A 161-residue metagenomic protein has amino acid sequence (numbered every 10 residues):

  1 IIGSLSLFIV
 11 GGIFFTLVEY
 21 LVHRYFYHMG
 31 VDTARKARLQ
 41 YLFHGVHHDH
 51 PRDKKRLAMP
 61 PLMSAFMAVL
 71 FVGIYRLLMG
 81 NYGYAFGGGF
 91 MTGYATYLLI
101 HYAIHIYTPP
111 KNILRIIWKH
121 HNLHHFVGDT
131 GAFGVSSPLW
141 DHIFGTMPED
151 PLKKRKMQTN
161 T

Functional and structural regions predicted by a protein language model:
I1-L7, G73-A85: Helix-coil boundary and interhelical linker segments in multi-pass alpha-helical membrane proteins
I1-Q40: Early transmembrane hairpin module of multi-pass membrane proteins
F8-G11, F15, Q40, N81 (+3 more regions): Alpha-helical hydrophobic/aromatic positions enriched in membrane-embedded helices and signal peptides
V10-F26, G88-H105: Transmembrane alpha-helical segments that form the membrane-embedded catalytic/substrate-channel core of multi-pass
L21-F26, H47, P51, V69-L78: Membrane-helix exit/interface motif
V31-L42, D49, I106-T161: Membrane-proximal soluble regions of multi-pass membrane proteins
L42-M63: Membrane interfacial helix-start motif at the N-side
R56-R76: Core segments of transmembrane alpha-helices that mediate helix-helix packing or line hydrophobic substrate/ligand
